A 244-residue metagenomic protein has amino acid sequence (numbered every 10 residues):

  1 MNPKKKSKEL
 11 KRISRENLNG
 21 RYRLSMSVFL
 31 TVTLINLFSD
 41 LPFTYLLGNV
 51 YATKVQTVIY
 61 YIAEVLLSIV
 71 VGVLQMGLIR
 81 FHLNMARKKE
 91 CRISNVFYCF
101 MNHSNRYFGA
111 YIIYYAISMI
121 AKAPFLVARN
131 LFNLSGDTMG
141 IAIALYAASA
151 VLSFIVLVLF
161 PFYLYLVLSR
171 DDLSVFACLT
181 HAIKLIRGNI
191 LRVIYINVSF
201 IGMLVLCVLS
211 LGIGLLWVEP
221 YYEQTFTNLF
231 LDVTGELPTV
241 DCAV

Functional and structural regions predicted by a protein language model:
N2, Q56-E90, D137-S174, L204-V240: Selective recognition of hydrophobic, aromatic-rich stretches within alpha-helical transmembrane segments of polytopic
N2-I35, I93-I120, I155-V208, V244: Interfacial aromatic "cap" segments that immediately flank transmembrane helices in multipass membrane proteins
P3-R12, E16-R87, M101, R106 (+2 more regions): Short, small/hydrophobic-residue-rich motifs at membrane-helix boundaries and re-entrant hairpins of integral membrane
Y45-L46, P124-L126, S135-G136, I186 (+4 more regions): Short, surface-exposed, polar/charged, turn-prone segments marking secondary-structure boundaries
I117-Y146, A150-V151: Membrane-proximal helix-loop-helix units in multi-pass membrane proteins
